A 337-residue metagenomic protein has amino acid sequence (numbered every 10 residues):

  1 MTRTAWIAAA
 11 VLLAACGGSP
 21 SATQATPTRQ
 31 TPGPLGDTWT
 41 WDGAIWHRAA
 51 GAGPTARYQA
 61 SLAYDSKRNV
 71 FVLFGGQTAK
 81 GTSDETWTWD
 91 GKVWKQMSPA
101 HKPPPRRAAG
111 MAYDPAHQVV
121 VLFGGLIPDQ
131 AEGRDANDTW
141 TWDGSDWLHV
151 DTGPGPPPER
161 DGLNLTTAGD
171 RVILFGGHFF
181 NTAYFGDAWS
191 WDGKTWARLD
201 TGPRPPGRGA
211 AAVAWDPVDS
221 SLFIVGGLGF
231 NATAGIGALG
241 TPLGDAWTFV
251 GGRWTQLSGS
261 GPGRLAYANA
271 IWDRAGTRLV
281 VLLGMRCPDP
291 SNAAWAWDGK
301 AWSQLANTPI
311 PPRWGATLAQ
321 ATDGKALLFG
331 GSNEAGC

Functional and structural regions predicted by a protein language model:
M1-W6: Bacterial N-terminal signal peptides that target proteins for export
L13-A15: C-terminal motif of bacterial Sec signal peptides marking the signal peptidase cleavage site
P20-C337: Kelch-like beta-propeller repeat domains
